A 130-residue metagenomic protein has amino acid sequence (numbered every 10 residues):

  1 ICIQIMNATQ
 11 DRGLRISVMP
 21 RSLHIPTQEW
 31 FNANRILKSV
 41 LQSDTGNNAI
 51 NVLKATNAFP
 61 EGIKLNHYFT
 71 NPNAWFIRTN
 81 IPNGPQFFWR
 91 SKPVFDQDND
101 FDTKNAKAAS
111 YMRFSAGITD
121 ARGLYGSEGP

Functional and structural regions predicted by a protein language model:
I1-N7, S17-S22, Q28-P130: Sequence/fold signature of self-assembling virion shell proteins
Q10-G13: Amphipathic alpha-helical assembly/oligomerization segments
